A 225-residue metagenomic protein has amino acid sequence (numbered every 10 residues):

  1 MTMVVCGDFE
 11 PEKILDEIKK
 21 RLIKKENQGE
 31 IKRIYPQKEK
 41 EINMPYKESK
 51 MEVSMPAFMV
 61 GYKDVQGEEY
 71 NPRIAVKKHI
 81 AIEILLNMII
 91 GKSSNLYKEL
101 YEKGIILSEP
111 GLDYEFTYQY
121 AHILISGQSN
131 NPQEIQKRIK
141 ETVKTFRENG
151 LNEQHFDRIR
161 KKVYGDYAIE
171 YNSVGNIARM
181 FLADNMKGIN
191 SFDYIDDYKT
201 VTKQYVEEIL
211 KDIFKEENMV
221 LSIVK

Functional and structural regions predicted by a protein language model:
M1-I31, P72-R73, L86, S93 (+1 more regions): Charge-rich, well-structured scaffold segments of protease-associated domains
T2-E68: An aromatic/glycine/proline-enriched structural segment found at the starts of mature extracellular/organellar domains
I42-N43, V53-P56, A81-E83, Q119-A121 (+1 more regions): A generic structural signal for well-ordered coil/turn residues at beta-strand boundaries that shape enzyme active-site
V60, R73-I89: Active/ligand-binding-proximal structured segments within catalytic/core domains that scaffold catalytic residues
